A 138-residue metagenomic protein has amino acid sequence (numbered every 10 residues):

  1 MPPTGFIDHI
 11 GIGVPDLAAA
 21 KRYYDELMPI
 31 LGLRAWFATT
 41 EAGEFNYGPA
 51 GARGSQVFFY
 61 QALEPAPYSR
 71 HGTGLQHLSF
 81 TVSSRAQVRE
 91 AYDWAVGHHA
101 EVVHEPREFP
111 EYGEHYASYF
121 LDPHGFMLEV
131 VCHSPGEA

Functional and structural regions predicted by a protein language model:
M1-K21, L78, S134-A138: N-terminal beta-strand motif that seeds the catalytic metal site of vicinal oxygen chelate
P2, F45-E90, G97: Long, continuous compositionally biased terminal/linker segments
G11-V57: Core segments of cupin and vicinal oxygen chelate
V14-A19, S79-P123: Vicinal oxygen chelate
Q56, E129-V130: Short glycine-/small-residue motifs
G113, V130-E137: Short beta->alpha transition motifs characteristic of CBS
F126: Conserved Rossmann-like nucleotide-cofactor binding loop
